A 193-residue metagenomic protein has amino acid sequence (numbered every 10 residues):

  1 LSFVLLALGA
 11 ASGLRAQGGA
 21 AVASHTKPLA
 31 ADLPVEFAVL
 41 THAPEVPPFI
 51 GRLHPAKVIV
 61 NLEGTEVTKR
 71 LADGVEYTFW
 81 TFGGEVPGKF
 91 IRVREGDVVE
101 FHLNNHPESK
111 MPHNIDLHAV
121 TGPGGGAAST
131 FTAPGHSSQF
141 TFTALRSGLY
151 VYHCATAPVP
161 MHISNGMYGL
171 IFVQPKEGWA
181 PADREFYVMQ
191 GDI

Functional and structural regions predicted by a protein language model:
L1-A10: Bacterial N-terminal signal peptides
L14-G124, S129, P134-S137, V173 (+1 more regions): N-terminal, post-signal-peptide metal-ligating segments of extracellular/periplasmic oxidoreductases, dominated by
N104-H106, A155-V159: Beta-strand-rich extracellular modules
M111, S164-M167: Extracellular and select intracellular beta-sandwich modules with Ser/Thr-enriched, small-residue motifs on
I171-P175, Q190: Interdomain boundary/hinge segments at the C-termini of tandem beta-sandwich modules
R184-I193: Acidic-aromatic/histidine active-site loop/patch
